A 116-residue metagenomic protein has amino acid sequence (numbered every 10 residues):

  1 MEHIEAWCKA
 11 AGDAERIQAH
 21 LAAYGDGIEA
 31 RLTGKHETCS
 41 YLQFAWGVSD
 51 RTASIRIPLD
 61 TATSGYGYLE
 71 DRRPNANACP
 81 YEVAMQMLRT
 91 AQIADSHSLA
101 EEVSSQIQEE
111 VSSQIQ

Functional and structural regions predicted by a protein language model:
M1-E101: Active-site capping/gating regions of soluble enzymes
I93-Q116: Non-catalytic interaction/regulatory segments
